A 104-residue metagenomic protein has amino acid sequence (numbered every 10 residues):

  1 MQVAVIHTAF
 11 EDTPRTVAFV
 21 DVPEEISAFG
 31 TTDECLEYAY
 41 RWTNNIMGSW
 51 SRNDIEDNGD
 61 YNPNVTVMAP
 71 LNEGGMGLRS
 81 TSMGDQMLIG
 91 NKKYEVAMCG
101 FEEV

Functional and structural regions predicted by a protein language model:
M1-N64: N-terminal non-globular leader segments, chiefly Sec-dependent signal peptides
F29, M47, N58, E73-M76 (+2 more regions): Feature targets compositionally biased, intrinsically disordered low-complexity regions with long contiguous runs
N64-G77: Short alpha-helix capping/helix-loop boundary micro-motifs
M76-V104: Short, compact, well-ordered microdomains
